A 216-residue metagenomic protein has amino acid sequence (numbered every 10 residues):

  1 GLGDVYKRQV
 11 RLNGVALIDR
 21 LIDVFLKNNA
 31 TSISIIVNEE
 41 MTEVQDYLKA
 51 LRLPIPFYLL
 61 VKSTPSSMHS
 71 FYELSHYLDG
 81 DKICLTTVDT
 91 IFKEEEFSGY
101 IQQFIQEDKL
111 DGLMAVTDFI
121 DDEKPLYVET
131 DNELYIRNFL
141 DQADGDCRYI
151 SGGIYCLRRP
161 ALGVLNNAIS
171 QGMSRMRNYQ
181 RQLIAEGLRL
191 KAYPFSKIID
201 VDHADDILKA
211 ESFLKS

Functional and structural regions predicted by a protein language model:
G1-Y6: Short, small-residue-biased leader/transition segments that mark boundaries at the very start of proteins
Q9, V128-T130, A192: A structural signal for short hydrophobic beta-strand segments in well-ordered beta-sheet cores
R11, Y77, E129, C156-R158 (+1 more regions): Short, well-ordered beta-strand micro-motif
V15-S32: A short, N-terminal amphipathic alpha-helix
S34-N38, A115-V116: Short internal beta-strands
E40-T42: A conserved acidic beta->alpha catalytic loop
V44, R52-D131: Conserved beta-loop-beta/alpha segment of the NTase-like Rossmann-fold superfamily that binds/positions NTPs
I105, Y135-I199, D205-L208, S212-S216: Catalytic-core segments of class I nucleotidyltransferases/pyrophosphorylases that form NMP-activated intermediates
